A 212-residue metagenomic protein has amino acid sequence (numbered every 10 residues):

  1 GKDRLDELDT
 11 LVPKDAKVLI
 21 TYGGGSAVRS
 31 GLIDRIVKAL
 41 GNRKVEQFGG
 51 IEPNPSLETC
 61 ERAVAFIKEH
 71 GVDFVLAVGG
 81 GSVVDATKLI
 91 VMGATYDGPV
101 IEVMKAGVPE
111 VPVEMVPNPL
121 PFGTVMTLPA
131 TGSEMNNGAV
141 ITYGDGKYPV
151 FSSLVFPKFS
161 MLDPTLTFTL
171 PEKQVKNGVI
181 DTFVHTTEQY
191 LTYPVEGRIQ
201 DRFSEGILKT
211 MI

Functional and structural regions predicted by a protein language model:
G1-F74: ATP/NTP phosphate-donor binding region
D6, A27-V28, P129-G132, T167-T169 (+1 more regions): Short, acidic Gly/Pro/Ser/Thr-rich loop/turn segments
E7, R35, P99-E102, F203: Exposed alpha-helical structural elements
D9, D34-V37, E46, E61-V64 (+3 more regions): Predominant activation on well-ordered alpha-helical scaffold segments within soluble catalytic domains
V28-R29, P55, S133, P171 (+1 more regions): Secondary-structure boundary/capping motif
E58-T165: Glycine/threonine-rich beta-strand-loop-alpha-helix active-site module that forms ligand/phosphate-binding
G138-I212: Carboxylate- and glycine-rich phosphate/diphosphate-binding segment that chelates Mg2+/Mn2+
